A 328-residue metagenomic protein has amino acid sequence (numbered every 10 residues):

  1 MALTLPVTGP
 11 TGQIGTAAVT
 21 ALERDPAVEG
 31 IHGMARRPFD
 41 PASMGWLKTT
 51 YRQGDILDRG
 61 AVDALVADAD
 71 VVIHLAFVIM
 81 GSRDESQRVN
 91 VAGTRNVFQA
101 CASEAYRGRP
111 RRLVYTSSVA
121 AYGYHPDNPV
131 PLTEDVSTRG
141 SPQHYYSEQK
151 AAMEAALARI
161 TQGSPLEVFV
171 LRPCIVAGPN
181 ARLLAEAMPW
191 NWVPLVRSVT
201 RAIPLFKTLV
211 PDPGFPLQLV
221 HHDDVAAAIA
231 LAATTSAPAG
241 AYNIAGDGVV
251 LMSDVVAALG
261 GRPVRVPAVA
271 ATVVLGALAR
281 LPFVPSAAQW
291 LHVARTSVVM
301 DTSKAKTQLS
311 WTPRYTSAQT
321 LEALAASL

Functional and structural regions predicted by a protein language model:
L3-R24: N-terminal Rossmann NAD(P)H-binding glycine-rich loop of SDR-like oxidoreductase domains
T8, D25, K304-T307, T312-L328: Amphipathic terminal alpha-helices
G45, T49-A92: NAD(P)H-binding glycine-rich loop region in Rossmannoid oxidoreductase-like domains and their noncatalytic homologs
N96-Y145: Conserved Rossmann-fold NAD(P)-dependent oxidoreductase catalytic core, especially the SDR/UDP-sugar
Q143-F169: Active-site Tyr-X1-5-Lys
T161, P165-L217: NAD(P)-dependent short-chain dehydrogenase/reductase
L195-L209, P213-V249: Alpha-helical substrate-binding/gating segment
A226-S286, T302, A318, E322-A325: Mid/C-terminal beta-alpha module of Rossmann-like enzyme folds, strongest in SDR-family dehydrogenases/epimerases
